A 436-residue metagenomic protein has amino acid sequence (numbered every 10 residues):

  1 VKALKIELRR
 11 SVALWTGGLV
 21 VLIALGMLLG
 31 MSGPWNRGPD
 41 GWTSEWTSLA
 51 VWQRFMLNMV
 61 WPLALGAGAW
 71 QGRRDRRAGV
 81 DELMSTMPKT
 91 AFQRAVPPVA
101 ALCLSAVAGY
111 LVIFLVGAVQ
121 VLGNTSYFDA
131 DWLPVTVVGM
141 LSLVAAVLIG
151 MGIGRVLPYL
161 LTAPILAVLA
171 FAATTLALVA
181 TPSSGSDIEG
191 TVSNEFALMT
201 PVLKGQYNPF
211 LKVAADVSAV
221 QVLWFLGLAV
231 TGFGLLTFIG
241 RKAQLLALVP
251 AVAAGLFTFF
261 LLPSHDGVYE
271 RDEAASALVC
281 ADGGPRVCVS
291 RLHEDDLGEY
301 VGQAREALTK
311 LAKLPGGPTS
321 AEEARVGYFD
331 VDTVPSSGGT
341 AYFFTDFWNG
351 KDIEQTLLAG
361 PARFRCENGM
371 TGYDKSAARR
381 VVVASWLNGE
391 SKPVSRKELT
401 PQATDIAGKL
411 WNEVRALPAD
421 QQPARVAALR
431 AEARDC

Functional and structural regions predicted by a protein language model:
V1-G68, D75, V230-V268, C280-R286 (+7 more regions): Hydrophobic alpha-helical transmembrane segments
G18, L160-T175: Pore- or pathway-lining transmembrane helices of multi-pass membrane proteins that form conduits for solutes/ions
L25-M31, G109-G117, A173-S186, L262: C-terminal TM-helix exit segments that contain a strictly Trp-centered aromatic cap at the helix terminus
L28-W61, V99-L161: Secretory targeting signals
G68-S105: Helix-loop-helix units of permease transmembrane domains in multi-pass membrane transporters, especially ABC
M84, K89-Q93, G154-Y159, T237-L246: Membrane-interface helix-boundary motifs at transmembrane edges
A172-F238: Membrane-embedded alpha-helical segments of integral membrane proteins
V289-S290, E294: Fold-level signature of zinc-dependent metallopeptidase catalytic domains
